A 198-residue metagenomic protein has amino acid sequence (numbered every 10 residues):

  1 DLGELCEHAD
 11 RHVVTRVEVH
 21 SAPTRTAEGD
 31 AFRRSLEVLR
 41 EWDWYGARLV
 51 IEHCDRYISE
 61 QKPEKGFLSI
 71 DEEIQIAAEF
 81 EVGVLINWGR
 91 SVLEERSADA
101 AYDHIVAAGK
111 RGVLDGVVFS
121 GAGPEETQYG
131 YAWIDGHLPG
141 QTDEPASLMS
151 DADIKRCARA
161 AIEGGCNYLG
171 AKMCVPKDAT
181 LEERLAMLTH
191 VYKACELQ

Functional and structural regions predicted by a protein language model:
D1-E81: Active-site acidic/histidine proton-transfer and metal-coordination neighborhood in alpha/beta enzyme cores
G3-H8, A78, V82-G83, L93-Q198: Histidine-acidic metal/acid-base catalytic patches
S21-R25, H53-Y57, W88-V92, G121-E125 (+1 more regions): Active-site-proximal loop/turn and secondary-structure-junction residues that shape catalytic pockets, frequently
W42-W44, W88, W133: A residue-identity detector for tryptophan
V50, L85-N87, V118: Structural detector of well-ordered beta-strand residues that form the stable sheet scaffold of enzyme domains
K62-G66, R90-E95: Short, surface-exposed loop/turn motifs that are enriched in glycine and acidic residues and include a nearby proline
